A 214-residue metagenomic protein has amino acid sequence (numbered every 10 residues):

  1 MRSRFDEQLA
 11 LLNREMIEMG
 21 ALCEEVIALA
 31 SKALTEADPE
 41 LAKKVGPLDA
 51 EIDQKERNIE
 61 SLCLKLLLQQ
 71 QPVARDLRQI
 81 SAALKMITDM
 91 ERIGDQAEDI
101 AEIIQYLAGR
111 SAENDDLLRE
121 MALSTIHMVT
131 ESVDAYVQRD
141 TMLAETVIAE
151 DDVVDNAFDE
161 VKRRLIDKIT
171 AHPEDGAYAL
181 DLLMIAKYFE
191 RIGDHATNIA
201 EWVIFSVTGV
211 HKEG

Functional and structural regions predicted by a protein language model:
M1-G214: Cytosolic, long alpha-helical scaffolding segments
